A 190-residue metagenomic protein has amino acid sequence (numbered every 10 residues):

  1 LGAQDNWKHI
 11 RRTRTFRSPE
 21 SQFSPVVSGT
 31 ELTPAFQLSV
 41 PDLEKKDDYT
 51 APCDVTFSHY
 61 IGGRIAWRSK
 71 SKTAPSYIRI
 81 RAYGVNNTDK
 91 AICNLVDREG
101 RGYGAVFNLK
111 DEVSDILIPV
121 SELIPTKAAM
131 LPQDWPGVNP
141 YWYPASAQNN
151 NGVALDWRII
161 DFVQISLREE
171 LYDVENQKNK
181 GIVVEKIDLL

Functional and structural regions predicted by a protein language model:
L1-L190: Beta-rich carbohydrate-recognition modules and glycan-binding surfaces
